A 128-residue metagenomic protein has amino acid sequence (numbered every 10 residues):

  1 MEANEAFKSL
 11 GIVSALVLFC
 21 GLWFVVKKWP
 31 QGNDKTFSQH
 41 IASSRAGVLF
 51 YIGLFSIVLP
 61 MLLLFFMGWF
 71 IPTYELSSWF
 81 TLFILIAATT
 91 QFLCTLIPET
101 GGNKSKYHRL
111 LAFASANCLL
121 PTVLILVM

Functional and structural regions predicted by a protein language model:
M1-F70: N-terminal topogenic module of multi-pass integral membrane proteins
I12-A15, L54-V58, T81-A88, A116-L119: Residues within membrane-spanning alpha-helices of integral membrane proteins, especially the hydrophobic core/packing
Q39-A46, F70-S77, L96-K106: Short juxtamembrane and helix-loop transition motifs at transmembrane-helix boundaries in membrane proteins
L63-I86, L126-M128: Transmembrane helix-loop-helix
F83-M128: Membrane-proximal helix-loop-helix units in multi-pass membrane proteins
